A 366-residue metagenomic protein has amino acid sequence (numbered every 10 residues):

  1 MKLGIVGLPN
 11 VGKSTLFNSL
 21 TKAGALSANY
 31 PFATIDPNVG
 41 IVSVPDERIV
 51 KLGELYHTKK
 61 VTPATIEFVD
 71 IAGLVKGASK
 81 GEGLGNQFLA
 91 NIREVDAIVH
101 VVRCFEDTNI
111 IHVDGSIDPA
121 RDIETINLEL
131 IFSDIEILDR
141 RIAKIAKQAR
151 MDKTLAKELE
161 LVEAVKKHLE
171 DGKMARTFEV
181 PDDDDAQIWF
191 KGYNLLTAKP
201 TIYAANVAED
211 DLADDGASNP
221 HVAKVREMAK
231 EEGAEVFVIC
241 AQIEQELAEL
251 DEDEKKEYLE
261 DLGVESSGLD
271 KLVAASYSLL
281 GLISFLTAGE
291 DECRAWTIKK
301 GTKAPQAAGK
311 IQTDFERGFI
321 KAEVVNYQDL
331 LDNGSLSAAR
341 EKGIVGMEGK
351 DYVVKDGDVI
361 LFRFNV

Functional and structural regions predicted by a protein language model:
M1-I111, D139-R140, I145: Conserved G1/Walker A P-loop phosphate-binding module
K2-V6, F17, A146-V353, I360 (+1 more regions): C-terminal-of-GTPase-core extension/linker across diverse P-loop GTPases
P9, I131-D134, N194: Flexible interhelical turns and helix-capping residues at alpha-helix boundaries within structured domains
K22, E54, A90, E94 (+3 more regions): Short, intrinsically disordered, mixed-charge
A23-P31, N38-G40, R48-K51, K80 (+10 more regions): Glycine-rich, flexible loop/turn motifs
F32, D46-I49, T62-F68, E82-D96 (+9 more regions): Amphipathic alpha-helical transducer elements in NTP-driven molecular machines
G40-P45, A72-E82, R93-L155, H168-D182 (+1 more regions): Conserved Switch II/interswitch segment of TRAFAC-class P-loop GTPases
